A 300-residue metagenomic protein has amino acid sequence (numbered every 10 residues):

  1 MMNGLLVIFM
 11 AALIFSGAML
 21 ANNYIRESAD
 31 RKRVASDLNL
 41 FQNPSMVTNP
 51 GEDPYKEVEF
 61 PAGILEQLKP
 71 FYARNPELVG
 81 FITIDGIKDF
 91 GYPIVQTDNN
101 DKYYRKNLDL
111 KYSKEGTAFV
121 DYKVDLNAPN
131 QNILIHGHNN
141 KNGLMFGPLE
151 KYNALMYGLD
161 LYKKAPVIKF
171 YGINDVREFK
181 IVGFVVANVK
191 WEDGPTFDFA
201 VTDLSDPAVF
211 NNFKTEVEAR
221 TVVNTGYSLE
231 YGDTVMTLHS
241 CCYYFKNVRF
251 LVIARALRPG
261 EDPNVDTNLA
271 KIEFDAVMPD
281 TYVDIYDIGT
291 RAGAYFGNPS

Functional and structural regions predicted by a protein language model:
M1-F9: N-terminal Sec-pathway targeting helices
L13-S300: Solvent-exposed, non-transmembrane regions of membrane-associated and secreted proteins
